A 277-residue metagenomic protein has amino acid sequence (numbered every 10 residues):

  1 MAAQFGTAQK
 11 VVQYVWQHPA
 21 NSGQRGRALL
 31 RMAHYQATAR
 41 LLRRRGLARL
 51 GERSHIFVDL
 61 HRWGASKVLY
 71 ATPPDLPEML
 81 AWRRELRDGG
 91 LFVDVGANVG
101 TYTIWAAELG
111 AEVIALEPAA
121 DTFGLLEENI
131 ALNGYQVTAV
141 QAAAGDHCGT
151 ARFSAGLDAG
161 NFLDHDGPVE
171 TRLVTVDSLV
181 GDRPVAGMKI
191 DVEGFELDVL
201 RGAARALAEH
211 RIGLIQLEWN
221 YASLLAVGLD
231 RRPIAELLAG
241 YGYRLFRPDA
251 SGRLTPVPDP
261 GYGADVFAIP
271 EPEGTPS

Functional and structural regions predicted by a protein language model:
M1-L116, A120-Q136, L245-S277: S-adenosyl-L-methionine
R62, A97-V99, A120, A144-D146 (+2 more regions): Short, glycine/acidic-enriched loop or turn micro-motifs at the edges of active sites
Y70-L91, T138-A139, H147-R152, L157-H210 (+3 more regions): Short internal loop-to-helix segment that lines adenine-nucleotide cofactor pockets
F92, G96, M188, I215: Receiver (REC) domain switch-region micro-motif
G110-A111, H210-G213, Y243: A short helix->loop->beta-strand "cap" motif at the edges of active sites that frequently abuts
E117, G213-W219: Short internal beta-strands
Q141, K189-I190, G194, Q216-E218 (+1 more regions): Short beta-strand segments
